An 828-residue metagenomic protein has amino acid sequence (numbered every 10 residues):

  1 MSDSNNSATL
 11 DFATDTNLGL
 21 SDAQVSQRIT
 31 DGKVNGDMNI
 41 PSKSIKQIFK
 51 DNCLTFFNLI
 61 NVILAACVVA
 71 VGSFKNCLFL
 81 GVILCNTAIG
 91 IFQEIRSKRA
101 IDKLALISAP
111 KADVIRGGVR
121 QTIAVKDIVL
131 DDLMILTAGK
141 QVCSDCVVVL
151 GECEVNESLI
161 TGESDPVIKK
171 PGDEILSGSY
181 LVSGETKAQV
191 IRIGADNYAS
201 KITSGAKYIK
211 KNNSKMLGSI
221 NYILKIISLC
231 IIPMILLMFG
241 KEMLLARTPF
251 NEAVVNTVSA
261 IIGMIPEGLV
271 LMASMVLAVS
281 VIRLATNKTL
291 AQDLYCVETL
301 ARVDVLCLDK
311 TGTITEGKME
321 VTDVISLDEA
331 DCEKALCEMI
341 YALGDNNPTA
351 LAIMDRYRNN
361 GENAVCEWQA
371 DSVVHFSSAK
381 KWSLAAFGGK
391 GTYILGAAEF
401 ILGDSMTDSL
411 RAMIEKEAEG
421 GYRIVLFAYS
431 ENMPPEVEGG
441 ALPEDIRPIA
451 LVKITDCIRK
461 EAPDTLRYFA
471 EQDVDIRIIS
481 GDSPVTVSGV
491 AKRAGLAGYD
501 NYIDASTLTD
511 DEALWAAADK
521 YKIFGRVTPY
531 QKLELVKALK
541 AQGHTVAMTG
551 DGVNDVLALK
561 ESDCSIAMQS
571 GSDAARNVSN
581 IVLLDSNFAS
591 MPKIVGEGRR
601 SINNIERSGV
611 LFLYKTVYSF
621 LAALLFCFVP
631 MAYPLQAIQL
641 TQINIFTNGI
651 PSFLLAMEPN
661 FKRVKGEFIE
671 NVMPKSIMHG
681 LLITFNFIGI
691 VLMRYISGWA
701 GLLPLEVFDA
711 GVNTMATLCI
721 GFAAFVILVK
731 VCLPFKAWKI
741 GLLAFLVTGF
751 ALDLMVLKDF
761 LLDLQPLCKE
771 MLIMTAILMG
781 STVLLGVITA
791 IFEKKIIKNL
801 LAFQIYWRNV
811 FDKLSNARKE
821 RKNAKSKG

Functional and structural regions predicted by a protein language model:
D3-N5, N35-K111, I226, I353: Transmembrane helix-loop-helix hairpins at the membrane interface
S4, T9, A109-N221, R423 (+2 more regions): Cytosolic catalytic regions of P-type ion-transporting ATPases
T14-G19, A23-P41, C85-A88, R96-R99 (+2 more regions): Actuator/coupling domain of P-type ATPases
V71, K75-A109, R116, N213-V305 (+4 more regions): Hydrophobic alpha-helical transmembrane segments
I89, V119, I191-G194, K207 (+11 more regions): Conserved beta-strand/loop elements of the cytosolic catalytic core of P-type E1-E2 ATPases, chiefly in the P-domain
M238, G498-A547, S562, A567-W738 (+1 more regions): Membrane-embedded transport module
R302-R447, I454, R467-Y468, I476 (+5 more regions): Cytosolic catalytic regions of ATP/NTP-dependent phosphoryl-transfer enzymes
